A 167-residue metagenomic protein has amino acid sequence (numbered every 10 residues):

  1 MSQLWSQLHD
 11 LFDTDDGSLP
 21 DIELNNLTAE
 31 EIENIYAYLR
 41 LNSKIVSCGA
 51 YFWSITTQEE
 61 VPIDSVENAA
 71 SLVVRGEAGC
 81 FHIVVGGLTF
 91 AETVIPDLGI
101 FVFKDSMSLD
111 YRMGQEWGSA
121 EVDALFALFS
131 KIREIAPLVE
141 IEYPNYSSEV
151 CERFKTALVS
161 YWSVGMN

Functional and structural regions predicted by a protein language model:
M1-L4, Y111-N167: Acidic, proline/glycine-rich low-complexity IDRs
M1-W53, N167: Short, extreme N-terminal segment that most often corresponds to the first beta-strand
D10-T14, I63-D64, A70-V74, S130-R133: Short linear motifs in intrinsically disordered
D15-D21, F101-M113: Glycine-rich, often proline-containing surface loops adjacent to acidic residues and nearby aromatics that form
S18-L19, I45-E59, E134-C151: Short glycine-rich, low-complexity/disordered patches
T28-E31, T89, K104-S106, Q115-W117 (+2 more regions): Residues that cap or initiate secondary-structure elements
K44-V102: Short, intrinsically disordered low-complexity segments
V66-I83, T93, S106-D110, N145-N167: Eukaryotic N-proximal low-complexity acidic segments or loops
